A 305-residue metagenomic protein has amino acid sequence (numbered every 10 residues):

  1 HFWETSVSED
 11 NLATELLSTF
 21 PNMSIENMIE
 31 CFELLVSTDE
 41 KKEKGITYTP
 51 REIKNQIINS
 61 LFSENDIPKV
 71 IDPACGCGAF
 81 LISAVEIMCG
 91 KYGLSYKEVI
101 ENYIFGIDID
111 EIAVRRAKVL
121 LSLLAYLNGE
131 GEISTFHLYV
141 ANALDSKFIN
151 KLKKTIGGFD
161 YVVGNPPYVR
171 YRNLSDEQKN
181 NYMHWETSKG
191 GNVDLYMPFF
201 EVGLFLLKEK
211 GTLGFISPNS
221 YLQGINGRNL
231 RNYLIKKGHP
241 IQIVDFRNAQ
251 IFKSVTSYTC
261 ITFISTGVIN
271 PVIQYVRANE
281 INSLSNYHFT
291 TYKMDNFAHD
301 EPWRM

Functional and structural regions predicted by a protein language model:
H1-I109, A113-L120, S146-K147, K151 (+1 more regions): Class I S-adenosyl-L-methionine
Y48, E52-I53, I82, I109 (+5 more regions): Signature of N6-adenine DNA methyltransferases within the class I
G93-S95, L127-E130: Short helix-coil transition/hinge motifs at the ends and kinks of transmembrane helices, capturing the brief
N102, F136-H137: Extracytoplasmic/periplasmic beta-strand context in beta-sandwich domains, especially the cupredoxin/COX2 CuA-binding
